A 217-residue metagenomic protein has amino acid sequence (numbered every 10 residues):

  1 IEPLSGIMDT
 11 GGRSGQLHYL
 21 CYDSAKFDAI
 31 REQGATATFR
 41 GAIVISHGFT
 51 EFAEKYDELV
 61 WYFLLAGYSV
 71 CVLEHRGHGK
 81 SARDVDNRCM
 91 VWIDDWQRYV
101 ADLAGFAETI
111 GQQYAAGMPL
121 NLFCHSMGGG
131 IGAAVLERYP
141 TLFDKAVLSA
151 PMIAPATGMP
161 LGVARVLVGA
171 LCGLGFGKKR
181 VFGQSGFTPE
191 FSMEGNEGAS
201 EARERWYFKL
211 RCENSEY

Functional and structural regions predicted by a protein language model:
I1-A35: N-terminal cap/lid segment of alpha/beta-hydrolase-fold proteins
R40-I43, G48-E51, M127: Active-site glycine-rich loops that stabilize anionic/oxyanionic intermediates across multiple enzyme folds
S46, L73-H75, S149: Alpha/beta-hydrolase
A53, V60-D86: Conserved alpha/beta-hydrolase
E74, L120-N121, K145-V147: Residue in the alpha/beta-hydrolase core beta-strand immediately N-terminal to the catalytic nucleophile
V91-G111: Alpha/beta-hydrolase active-site loop
Y114-S126: Alpha/beta-hydrolase fold nucleophile elbow
I131-Y217: Alpha/beta-hydrolase-fold enzymes
